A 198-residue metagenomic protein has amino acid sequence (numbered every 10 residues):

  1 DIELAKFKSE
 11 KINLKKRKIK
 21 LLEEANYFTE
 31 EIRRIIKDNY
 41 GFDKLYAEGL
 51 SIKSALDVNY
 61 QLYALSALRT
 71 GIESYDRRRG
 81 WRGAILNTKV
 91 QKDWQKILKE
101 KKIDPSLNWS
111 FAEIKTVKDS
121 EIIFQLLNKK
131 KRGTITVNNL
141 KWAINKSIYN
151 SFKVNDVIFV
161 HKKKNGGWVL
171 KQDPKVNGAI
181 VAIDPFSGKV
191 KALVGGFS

Functional and structural regions predicted by a protein language model:
D1-F111, K115-L127: Non-catalytic, structured segments within soluble enzyme domains
T70-S198: Short pre-catalytic segments that frame enzyme active sites
